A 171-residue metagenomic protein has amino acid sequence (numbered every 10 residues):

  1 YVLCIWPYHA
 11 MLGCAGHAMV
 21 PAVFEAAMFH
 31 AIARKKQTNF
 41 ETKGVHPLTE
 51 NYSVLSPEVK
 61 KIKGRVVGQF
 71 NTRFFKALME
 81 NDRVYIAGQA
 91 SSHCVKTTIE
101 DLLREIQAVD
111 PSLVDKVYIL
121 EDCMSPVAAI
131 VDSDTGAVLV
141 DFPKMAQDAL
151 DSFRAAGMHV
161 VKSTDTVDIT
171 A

Functional and structural regions predicted by a protein language model:
Y1-A171: Active-site-adjacent betaalpha module
